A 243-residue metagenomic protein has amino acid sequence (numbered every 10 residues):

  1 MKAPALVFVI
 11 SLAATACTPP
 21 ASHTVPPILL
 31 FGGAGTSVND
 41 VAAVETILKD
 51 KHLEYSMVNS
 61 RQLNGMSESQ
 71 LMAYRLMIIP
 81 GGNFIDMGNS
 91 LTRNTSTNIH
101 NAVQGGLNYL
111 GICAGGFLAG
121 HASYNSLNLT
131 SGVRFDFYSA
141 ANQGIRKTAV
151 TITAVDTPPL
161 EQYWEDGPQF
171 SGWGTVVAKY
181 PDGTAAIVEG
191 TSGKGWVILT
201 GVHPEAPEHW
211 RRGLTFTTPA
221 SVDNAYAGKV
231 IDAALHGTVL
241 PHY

Functional and structural regions predicted by a protein language model:
K2-F8: Sec-dependent signal peptide recognition, specifically the positively charged N-region followed immediately by
T15-A16: C-terminal motif of bacterial Sec signal peptides marking the signal peptidase cleavage site
T24-P27, F31, H100, S126 (+2 more regions): Extracellular ligand-binding/catalytic regions of CAZymes and related secreted enzymes and adhesion modules
L30-G33, S37-S123: Helical hinge/lid and interdomain linker segments adjacent to catalytic or ligand-binding clefts that mediate domain
G35-T36, N83-F84, G116-L118, R134 (+3 more regions): Short, solvent-exposed loop/turn segments at secondary-structure junctions
D86, L118-H121, S126, Y138 (+2 more regions): Short catalytic/ligand-binding loop motif for oxyanion handling, primarily in non-cytosolic enzymes, centered on
G120-P159: Class I SAM-dependent methyltransferase SAM-binding "motif I" and its flanking Rossmann-like core
G144-W210, Y243: Catalytic beta-strand/loop cores that center a nucleophilic Ser/Cys/Thr and support acyl-enzyme chemistry
